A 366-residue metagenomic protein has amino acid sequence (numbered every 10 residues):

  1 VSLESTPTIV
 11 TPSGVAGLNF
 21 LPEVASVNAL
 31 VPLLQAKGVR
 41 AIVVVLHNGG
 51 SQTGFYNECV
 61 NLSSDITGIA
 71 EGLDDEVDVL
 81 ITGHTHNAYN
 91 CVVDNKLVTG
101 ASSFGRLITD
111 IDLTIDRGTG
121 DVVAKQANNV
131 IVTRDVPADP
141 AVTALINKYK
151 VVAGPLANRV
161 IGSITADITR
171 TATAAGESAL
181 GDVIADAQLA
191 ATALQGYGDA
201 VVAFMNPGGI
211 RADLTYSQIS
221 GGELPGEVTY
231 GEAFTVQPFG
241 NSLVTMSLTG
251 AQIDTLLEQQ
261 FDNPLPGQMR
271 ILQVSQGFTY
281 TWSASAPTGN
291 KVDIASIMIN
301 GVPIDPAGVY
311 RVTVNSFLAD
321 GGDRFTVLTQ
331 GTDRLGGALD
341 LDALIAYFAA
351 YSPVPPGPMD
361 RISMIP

Functional and structural regions predicted by a protein language model:
E4-V24, A29-L30, S102-P366: Catalytic centers of hydrolytic enzymes
S5-T8, L46-G54, V77-V92, R106-T109 (+2 more regions): Active-site environment of divalent metal-dependent phosphoester hydrolases
I9, G14-L18, A25, P32-V77 (+1 more regions): Active-site-proximal segments of metal-dependent phosphoesterases and phosphodiesterases across multiple
V24, A36, A70-D74, N90-V92 (+2 more regions): Solvent-exposed alpha-helices and their adjacent loops that cap or buttress functional pockets in soluble metabolic
Q35-I42, D75-D78, N95-K96, Q195-V201 (+1 more regions): Loop/turn elements at helix/coil->beta-strand transitions in domains of secreted/extracellular proteins
V43-L46, V79-G83, C91, T99-G100 (+2 more regions): General beta-strand structural signal in soluble alpha/beta enzymes
E58-D116: Conserved beta-sheet core of the metallophosphoesterase superfamily
